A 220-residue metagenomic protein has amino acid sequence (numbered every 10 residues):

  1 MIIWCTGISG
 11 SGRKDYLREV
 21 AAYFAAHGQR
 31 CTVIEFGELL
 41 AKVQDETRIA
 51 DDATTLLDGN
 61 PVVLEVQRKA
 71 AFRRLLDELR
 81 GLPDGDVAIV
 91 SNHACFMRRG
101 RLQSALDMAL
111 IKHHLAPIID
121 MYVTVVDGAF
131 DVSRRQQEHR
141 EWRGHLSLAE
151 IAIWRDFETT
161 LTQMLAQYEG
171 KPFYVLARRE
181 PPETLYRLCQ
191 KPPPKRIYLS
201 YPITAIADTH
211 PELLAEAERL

Functional and structural regions predicted by a protein language model:
C5: Hydrophobic anchor at the beta1->P-loop junction of P-loop NTPases
I8: P-loop (Walker A) phosphate-binding loop of NTP-binding proteins
S11: ATP-binding Walker
K14: Walker A/P-loop
T32, F36-S104: ATP-dependent small-molecule kinase phosphotransfer cores that center on conserved nucleotide phosphate-binding segments
N92-E138: ATP-dependent NMP and nucleoside kinases share a basic, alpha-helical "lid"
V125-D127, Q136-L185: Small-molecule kinase domains that catalyze NTP-dependent phosphoryl transfer to phosphate-bearing small molecules
E183-L220: Conserved N-terminal substructure of TIR/SEFIR domains
